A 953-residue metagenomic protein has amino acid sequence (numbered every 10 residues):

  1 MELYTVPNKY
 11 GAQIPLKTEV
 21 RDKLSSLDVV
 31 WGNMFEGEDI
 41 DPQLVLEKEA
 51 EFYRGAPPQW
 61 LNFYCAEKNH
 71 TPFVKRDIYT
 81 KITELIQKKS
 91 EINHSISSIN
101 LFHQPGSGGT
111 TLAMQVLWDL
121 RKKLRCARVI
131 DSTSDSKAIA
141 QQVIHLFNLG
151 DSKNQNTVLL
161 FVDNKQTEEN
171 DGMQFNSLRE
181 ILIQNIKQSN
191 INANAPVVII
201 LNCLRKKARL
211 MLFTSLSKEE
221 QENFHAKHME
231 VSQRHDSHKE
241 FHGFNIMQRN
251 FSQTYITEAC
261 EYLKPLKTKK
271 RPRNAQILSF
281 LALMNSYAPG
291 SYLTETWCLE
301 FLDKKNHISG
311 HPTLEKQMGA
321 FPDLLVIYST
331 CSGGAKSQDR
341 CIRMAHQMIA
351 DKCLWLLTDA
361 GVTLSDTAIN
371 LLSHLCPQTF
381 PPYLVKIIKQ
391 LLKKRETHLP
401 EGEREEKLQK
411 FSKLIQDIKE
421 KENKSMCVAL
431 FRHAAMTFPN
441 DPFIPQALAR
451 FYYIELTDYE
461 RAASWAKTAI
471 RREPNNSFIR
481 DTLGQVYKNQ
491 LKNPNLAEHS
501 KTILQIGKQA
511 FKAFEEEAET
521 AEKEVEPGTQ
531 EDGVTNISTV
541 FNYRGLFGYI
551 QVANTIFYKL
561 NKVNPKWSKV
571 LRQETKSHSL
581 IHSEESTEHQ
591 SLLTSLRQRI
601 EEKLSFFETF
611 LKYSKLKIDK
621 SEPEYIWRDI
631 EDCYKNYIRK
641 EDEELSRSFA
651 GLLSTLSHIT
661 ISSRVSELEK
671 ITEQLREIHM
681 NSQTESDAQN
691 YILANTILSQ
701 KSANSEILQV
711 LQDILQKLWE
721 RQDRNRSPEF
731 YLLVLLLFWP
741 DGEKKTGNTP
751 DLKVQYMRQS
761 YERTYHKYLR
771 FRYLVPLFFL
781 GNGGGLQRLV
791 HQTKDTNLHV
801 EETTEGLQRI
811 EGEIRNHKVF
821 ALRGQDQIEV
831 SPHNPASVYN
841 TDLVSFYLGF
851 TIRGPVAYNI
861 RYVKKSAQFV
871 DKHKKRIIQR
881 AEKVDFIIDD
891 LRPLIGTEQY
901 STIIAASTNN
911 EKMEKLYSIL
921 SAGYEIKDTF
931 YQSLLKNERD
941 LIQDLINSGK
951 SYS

Functional and structural regions predicted by a protein language model:
M1, H103, R125-I186, I199 (+1 more regions): Conserved P-loop NTPase "ATPase switch" module shared by AAA+ and STAND
M1-H94, K122, I183, F241 (+3 more regions): Extended, charged/polar low-complexity intrinsically disordered regions
K9-P42, G106, A113, K206-Y292: Amphipathic alpha-helical "lid/sensor" segments that cap RecA-like P-loop NTPase cores
I92-A113: Walker A/P-loop nucleotide-binding motif
G290-A434: C-terminal leucine-rich, beta-strand-based interaction scaffolds used for sensing/assembly
P377-N834, L843: Extended alpha-helical scaffold/coiled-coil
Y847-K865: OB-fold/S1-family single-stranded nucleic acid-binding modules
K865-S953: Death-fold homotypic interaction modules
